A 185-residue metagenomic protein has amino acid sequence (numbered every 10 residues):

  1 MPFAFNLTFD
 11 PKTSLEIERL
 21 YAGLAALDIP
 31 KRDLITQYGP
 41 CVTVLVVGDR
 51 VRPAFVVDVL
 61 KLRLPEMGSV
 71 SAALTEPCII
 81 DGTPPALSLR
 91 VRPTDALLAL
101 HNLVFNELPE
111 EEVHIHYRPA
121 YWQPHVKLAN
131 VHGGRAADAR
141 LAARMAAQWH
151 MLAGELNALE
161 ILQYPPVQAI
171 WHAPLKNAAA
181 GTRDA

Functional and structural regions predicted by a protein language model:
M1, G82-T83: Short glycine-enriched loop/turn motifs at secondary-structure junctions
M1-A72, A96-L152, Q168-A185: Basic, often amphipathic N-terminal segments
A4, A86, A158: Short hydrophobic/aromatic beta-strand or adjacent loop that forms the aromatic wall/cage of a ligand/substrate-binding
C41, T83-P84: Short strand-loop-strand
A72-L74, L89, I161, A173: Generic structural hydrophobic/aromatic packing signal, biased to beta-strands
P77-G82, L156-I170: Glycine-rich beta-strand-turn "strand-cap" elements at beta-sheet edges
A86-P93: Short histidine-centered catalytic/ligand-binding loop motif
